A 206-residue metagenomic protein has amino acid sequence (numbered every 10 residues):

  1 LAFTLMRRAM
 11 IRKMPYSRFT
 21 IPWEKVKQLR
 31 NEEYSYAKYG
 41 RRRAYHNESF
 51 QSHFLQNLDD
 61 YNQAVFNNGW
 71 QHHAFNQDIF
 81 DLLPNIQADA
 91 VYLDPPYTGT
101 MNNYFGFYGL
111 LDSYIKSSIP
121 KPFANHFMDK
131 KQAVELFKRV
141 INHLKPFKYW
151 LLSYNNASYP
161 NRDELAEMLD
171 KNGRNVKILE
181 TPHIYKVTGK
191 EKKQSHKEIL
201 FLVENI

Functional and structural regions predicted by a protein language model:
L1-V91, P96-F107, S117-F123: SAM-dependent nucleic-acid methyltransferase catalytic core
T4, S113-H126, L151, Y159 (+2 more regions): Class I S-adenosyl-L-methionine
W70, I86-D89, K145-Y149, R174: Short glycine/proline-enriched coil/turn segments at helix->beta-strand junctions
Y92-D94, L151, L202: Structural motif
T98-F147: SAM-dependent methyltransferase catalytic-core segment centered on the flexible catalytic loop and adjoining short
G99-M101, S158-N161, K186-V187: Flexible loop/turn segments at secondary-structure boundaries
K130-G173, E180-T181: Conserved Class I SAM-dependent methyltransferase catalytic core
R162-I206: Class I S-adenosyl-L-methionine
